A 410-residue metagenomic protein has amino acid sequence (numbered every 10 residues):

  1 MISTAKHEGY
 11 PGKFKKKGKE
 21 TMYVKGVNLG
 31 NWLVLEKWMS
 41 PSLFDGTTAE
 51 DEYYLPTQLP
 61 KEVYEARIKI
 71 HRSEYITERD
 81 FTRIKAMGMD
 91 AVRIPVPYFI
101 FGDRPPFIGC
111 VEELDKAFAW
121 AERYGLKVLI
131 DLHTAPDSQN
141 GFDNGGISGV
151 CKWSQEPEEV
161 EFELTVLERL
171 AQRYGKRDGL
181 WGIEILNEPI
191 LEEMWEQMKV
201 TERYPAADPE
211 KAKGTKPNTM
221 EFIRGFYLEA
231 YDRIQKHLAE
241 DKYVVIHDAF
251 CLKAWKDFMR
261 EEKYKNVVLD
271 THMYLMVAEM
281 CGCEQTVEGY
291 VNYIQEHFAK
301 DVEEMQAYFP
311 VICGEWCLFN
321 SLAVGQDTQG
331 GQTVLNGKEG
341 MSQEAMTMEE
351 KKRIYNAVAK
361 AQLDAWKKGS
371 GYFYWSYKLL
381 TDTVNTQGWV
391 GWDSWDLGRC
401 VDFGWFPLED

Functional and structural regions predicted by a protein language model:
M1-M89: N-terminal carbohydrate-binding accessory modules
G9-G12, Y75-F81, T165-L170, A249-R260 (+1 more regions): Alpha-helical scaffolding within the catalytic cores of extracellular/periplasmic polymer-degrading hydrolases
V24-L29, V92-I94, V128-L132, W181-I183 (+4 more regions): Hydrophobic faces of well-ordered beta-strands that scaffold small-molecule active sites in alpha/beta enzyme cores
G30-W32, P97, H133-D137, I185-E188 (+4 more regions): Active-site beta-loop-alpha junctions enriched in small/polar residues
K37-E52, P106-G109, D137-Q155, M198-A206 (+4 more regions): Aromatic- and acidic-residue-enriched segments that line the glycan-binding/catalytic groove of carbohydrate-active
E65-V92, G102, P106-T134, N144-I185 (+1 more regions): An active-site-proximal structural segment forming one wall of the substrate-binding cleft that immediately precedes
G179, I190-K360: Extracellular glycoside hydrolase catalytic/binding regions
M341-D410: Aromatic-rich peripheral "rim/lid" segments of glycoside hydrolase catalytic domains that contact and position glycan
